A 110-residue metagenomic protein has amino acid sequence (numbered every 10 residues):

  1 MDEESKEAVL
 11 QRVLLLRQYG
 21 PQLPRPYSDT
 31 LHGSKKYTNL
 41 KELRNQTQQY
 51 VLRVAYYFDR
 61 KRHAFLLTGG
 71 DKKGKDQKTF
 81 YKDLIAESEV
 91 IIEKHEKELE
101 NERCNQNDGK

Functional and structural regions predicted by a protein language model:
M1-V51, R60-A64, D71-K110: Basic, Lys/Arg-enriched alpha-helical interface segments
